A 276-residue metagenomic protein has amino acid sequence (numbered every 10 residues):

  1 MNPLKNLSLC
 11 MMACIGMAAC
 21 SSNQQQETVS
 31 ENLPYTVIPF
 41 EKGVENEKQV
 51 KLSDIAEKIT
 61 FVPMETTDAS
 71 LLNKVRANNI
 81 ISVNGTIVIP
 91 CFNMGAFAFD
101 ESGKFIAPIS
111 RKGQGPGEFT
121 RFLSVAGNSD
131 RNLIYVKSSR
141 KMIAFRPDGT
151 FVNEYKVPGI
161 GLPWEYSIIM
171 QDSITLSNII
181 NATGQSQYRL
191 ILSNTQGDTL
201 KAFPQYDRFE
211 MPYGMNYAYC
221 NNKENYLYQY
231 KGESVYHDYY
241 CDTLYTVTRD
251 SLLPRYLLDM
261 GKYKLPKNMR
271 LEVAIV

Functional and structural regions predicted by a protein language model:
M1-A18: Sec-dependent bacterial lipoprotein signal peptides
C20-V276: Eukaryotic scaffold repeat domains enriched in small/polar residues
